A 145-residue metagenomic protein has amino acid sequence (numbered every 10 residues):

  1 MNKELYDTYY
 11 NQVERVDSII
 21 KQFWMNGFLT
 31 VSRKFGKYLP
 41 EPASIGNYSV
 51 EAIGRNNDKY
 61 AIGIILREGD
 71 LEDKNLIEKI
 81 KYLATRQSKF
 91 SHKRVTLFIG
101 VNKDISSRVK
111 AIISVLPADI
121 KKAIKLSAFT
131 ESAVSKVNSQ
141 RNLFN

Functional and structural regions predicted by a protein language model:
M1-G46: Acidic-basic catalytic patches of nuclease active cores, encompassing PD-(D/E)XK and other metal-cofactor nuclease
W24-L29, Q87-T96, V115-S127: Structural alpha-beta junctions
F35-G36, I64-G69, G100-K103: Structural motif
L39-I45, L71-D73, K103-S106: Acidic-and-aromatic substrate-binding clefts and catalytic sites of carbohydrate-active enzymes
G46-I62, F90: Active-site beta-strand-loop-beta-strand hairpin of nuclease catalytic cores that positions key catalytic residues
N56-K59, G63-I77: Short beta-strand-loop-alpha-helix junction that forms the active-site gateway of nucleic-acid-processing nucleases
K74-V101, I105-L116: Short, charged, amphipathic alpha-helix that recurs within catalytic cores of restriction-modification and other
F98-N145: Domain-level recognition of nuclease-like catalytic cores that cleave nucleotide substrates
